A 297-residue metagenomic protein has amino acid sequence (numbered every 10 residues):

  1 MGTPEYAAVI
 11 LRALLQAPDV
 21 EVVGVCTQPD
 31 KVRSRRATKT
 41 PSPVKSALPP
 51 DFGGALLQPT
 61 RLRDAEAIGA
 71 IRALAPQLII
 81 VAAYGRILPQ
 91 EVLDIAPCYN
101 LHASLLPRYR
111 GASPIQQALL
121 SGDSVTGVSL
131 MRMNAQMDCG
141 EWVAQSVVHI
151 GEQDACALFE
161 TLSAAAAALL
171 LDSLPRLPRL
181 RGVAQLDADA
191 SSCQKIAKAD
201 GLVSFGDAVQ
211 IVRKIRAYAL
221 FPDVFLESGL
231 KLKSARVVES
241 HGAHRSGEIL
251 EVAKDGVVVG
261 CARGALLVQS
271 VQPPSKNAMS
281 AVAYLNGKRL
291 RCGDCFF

Functional and structural regions predicted by a protein language model:
M1-R36: N-terminal Rossmann-like dinucleotide-binding module
G2, V25, L48, I79 (+8 more regions): A residue-level signal for conserved active-site and pocket-lining positions in enzyme catalytic cores
P18, D51-F52, D94-A96: Short, structured coil segments at secondary-structure junctions
E21, A135-H241: Active-site-proximal loop/hinge segments within enzyme catalytic domains
V22, A55-L56, C98: Hydrophobic beta-strand scaffold residues
Q28, V32-A75: N-terminal glycine-/serine-/threonine-rich beta1-alpha1-beta2 phosphate-ribose binding loop of Rossmann-like
T60-S129, M133, C139: Alpha-helical oligomerization interface recognition
S204-F297: An anion-binding loop in the catalytic cleft
